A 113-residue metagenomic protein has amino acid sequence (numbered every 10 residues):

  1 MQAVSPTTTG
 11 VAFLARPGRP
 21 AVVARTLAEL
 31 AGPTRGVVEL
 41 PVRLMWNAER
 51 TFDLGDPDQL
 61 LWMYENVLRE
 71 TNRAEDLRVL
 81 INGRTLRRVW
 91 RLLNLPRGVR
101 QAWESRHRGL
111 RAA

Functional and structural regions predicted by a protein language model:
M1-A113: Long, compositionally biased intrinsically disordered regulatory segments in eukaryotic proteins
